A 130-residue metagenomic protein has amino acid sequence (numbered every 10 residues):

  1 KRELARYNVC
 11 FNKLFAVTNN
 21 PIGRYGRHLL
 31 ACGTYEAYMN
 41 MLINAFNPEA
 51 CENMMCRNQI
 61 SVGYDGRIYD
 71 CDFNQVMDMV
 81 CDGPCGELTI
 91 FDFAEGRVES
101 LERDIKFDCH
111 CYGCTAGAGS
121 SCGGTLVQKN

Functional and structural regions predicted by a protein language model:
K1-E52: Radical SAM enzyme [4Fe-4S]-AdoMet core and its adjacent flexible, acidic and glycine-rich loops/tails across
R2, R6, R24-R27, R57 (+3 more regions): Arginine residue identity/basic-tract feature
V9, M55, C109: Structured loop/turn residues at beta-strand edges in well-structured enzyme cores
C10-L14, Y64, K129: Generic detector of bulky aromatic hydrophobic side chains
K13, Q59, H110-G113: Generic structural signal for residues positioned in beta-strands
V17-N19, G63, G117: Structured loops at beta-to-helix junctions and adjacent beta-edge loops in soluble globular domains
I43-N74: C-terminal accessory regions of radical SAM enzymes
R67-N130: Flexible mid-to-C-terminal extensions adjoining Fe-S/redox cofactors in radical SAM and related proteins
